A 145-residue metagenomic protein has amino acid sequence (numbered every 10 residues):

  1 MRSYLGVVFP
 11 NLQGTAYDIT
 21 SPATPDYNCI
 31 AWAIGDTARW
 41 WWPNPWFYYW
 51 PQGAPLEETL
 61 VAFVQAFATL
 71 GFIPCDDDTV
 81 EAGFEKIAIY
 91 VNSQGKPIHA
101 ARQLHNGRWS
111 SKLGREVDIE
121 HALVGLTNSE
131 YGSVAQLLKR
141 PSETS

Functional and structural regions predicted by a protein language model:
M1-P10, Y17: Ribonuclease/tRNase effector modules and their secretory precursors
S3-L5, G53, G71, I98-H99 (+1 more regions): Eukaryotic N-terminal accessory cofactor-binding modules
N11-F67: Cysteine-nucleophile protease catalytic domains, especially the papain-like/related folds used in DUB/UBL proteases
A23, R39, F47-W50, A68-D76 (+2 more regions): Domain-length accessory/inserted modules outside core catalytic folds
N28-W32, I87, R108, Q136: Generic structural signal for residues positioned in beta-strands
P55-E116: ...with weaker cross-activation on analogous glycine-rich loops/strands in unrelated enzymes
Q103-S145: Aromatic- and glycine-rich peptidoglycan recognition patches
